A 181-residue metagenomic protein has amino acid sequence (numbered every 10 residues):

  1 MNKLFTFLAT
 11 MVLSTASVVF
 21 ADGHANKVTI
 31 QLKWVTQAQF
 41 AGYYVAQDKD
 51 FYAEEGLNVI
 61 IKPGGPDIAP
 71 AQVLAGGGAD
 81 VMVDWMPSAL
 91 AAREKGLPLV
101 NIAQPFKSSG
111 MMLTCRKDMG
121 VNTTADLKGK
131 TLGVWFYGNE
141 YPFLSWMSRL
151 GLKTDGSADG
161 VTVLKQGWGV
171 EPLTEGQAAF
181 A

Functional and structural regions predicted by a protein language model:
M1-N26: Short, low-complexity disordered leader/linker segments with a strong preference for bacterial N-terminal type II
D22-W168, P172-F180: Short, glycine-/small- and polar/acidic-enriched structural segments that line small-molecule recognition paths
